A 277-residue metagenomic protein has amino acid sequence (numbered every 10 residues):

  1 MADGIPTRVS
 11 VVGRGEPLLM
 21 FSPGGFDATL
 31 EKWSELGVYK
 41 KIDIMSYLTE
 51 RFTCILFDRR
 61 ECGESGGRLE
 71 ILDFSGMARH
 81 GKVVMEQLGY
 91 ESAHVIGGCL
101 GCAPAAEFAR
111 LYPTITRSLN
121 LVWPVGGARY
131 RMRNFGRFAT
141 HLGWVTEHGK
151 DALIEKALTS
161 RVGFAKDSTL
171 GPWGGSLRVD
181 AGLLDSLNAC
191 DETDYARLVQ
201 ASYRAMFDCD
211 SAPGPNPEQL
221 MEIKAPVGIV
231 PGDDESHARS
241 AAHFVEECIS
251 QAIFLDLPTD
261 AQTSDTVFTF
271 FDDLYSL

Functional and structural regions predicted by a protein language model:
I5-G66: Conserved HGGG/HGGXW glycine-rich cap/lid loop of the alpha/beta-hydrolase fold
S75-A93: Conserved acidic catalytic loop of the alpha/beta-hydrolase fold
G97-G101, A105: Gly/Ala-rich beta-loop-alpha elbow adjacent to hydrolase catalytic centers
R110-L111, I115-H148: Flexible "cap/lid" loop of the alpha/beta hydrolase fold
G174-P215: Hydrophobic, aromatic-rich cap/lid helix
E222-I223, I229-P231: Short beta-strand/loop motif that positions the catalytic acidic residue of the alpha/beta-hydrolase fold
E235-A241: Conserved alpha/beta-hydrolase "acid-adjacent" motif
E247-L277: Catalytic active-site module of serine/aspartate enzymes centered on a nucleophile-bearing elbow/loop
